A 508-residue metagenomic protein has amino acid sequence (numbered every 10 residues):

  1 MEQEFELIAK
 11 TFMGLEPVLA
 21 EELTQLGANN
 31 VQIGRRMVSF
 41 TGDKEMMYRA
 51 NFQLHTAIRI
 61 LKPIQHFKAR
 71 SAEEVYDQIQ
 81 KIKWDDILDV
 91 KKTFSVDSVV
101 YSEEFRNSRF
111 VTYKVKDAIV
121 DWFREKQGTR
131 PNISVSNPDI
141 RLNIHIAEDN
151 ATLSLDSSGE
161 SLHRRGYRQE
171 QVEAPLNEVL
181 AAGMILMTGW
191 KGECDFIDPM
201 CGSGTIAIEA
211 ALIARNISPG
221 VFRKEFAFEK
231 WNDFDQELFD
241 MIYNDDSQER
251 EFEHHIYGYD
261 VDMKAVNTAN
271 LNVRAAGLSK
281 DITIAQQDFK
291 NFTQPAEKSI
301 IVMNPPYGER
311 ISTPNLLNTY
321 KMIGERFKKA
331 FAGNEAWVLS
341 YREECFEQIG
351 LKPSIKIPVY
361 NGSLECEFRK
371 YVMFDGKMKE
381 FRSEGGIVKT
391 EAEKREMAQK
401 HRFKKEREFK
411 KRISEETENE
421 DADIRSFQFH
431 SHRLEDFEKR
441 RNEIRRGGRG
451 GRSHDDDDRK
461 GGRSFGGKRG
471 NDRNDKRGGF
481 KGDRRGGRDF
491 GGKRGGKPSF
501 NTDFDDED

Functional and structural regions predicted by a protein language model:
M1-E2, Y371-D508: Basic Arg/Gly/Lys-rich low-complexity intrinsically disordered segments
E2-P138, A398-Q399: Non-catalytic nucleic-acid substrate-recognition regions in nucleic-acid-modifying enzymes
E6, K10, G14, Y259 (+2 more regions): Conserved Class I SAM-dependent methyltransferase catalytic core
E45-F52, E160-H163, K377-M378: Short, charged/polar, Gly/Pro-enriched secondary-structure boundary elements
V99, R124, H145-M187: Class I S-adenosyl-L-methionine
Y101-E104, S161, P306-R310: A short, flexible beta-alpha/helix-coil linker loop
L176-Q294, E309, L317: Conserved S-adenosyl-L-methionine
K298-N304: Short SAM/SAH-binding signature in class I
